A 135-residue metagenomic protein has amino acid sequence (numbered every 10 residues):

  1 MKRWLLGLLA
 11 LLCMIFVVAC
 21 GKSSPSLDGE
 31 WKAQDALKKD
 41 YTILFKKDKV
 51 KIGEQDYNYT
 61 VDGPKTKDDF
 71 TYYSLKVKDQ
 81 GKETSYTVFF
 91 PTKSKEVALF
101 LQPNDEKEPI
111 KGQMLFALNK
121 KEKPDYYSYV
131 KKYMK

Functional and structural regions predicted by a protein language model:
M1-L5, L9: Positively charged n-region of N-terminal signal peptides that target proteins for export
I15-A19: C-terminal motif of bacterial Sec signal peptides marking the signal peptidase cleavage site
P25-D40: Tryptophan-anchored aromatic micro-motifs
A36-T42, Q55-E108: Contiguous, well-ordered beta-strand patches that form the walls/edges of small beta-barrel/beta-sandwich domains
F45-E54: Short, flexible N-terminal segments of the mature chain
Y57-G63, P103-K135: Edge beta-strand at a domain terminus
